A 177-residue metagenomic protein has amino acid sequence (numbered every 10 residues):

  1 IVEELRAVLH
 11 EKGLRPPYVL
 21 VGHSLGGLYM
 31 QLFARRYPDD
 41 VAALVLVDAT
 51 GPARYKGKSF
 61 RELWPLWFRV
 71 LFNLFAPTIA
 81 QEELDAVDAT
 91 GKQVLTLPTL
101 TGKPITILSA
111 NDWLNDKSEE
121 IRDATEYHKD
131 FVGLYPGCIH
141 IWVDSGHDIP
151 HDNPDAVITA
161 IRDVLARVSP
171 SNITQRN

Functional and structural regions predicted by a protein language model:
V2-P16: Conserved acidic catalytic loop of the alpha/beta-hydrolase fold
R6, Q31-R35, I158-T159: Short, hydrophobic alpha-helix immediately C-terminal to the catalytic nucleophile
K12-R54: Conserved hydrolase catalytic core segment
T50-A80: A catalytic-pocket lid/entrance helix-loop region that shapes and gates access to the active site across common
R54-R61, K117-I121, N153-P154: Short aromatic-enriched loop/helix-cap "lid" or pocket-rim segments at secondary-structure transitions that line
F68, F72-G146: Conserved serine/cysteine hydrolase catalytic core
C138-N177: Catalytic active-site module of serine/aspartate enzymes centered on a nucleophile-bearing elbow/loop
